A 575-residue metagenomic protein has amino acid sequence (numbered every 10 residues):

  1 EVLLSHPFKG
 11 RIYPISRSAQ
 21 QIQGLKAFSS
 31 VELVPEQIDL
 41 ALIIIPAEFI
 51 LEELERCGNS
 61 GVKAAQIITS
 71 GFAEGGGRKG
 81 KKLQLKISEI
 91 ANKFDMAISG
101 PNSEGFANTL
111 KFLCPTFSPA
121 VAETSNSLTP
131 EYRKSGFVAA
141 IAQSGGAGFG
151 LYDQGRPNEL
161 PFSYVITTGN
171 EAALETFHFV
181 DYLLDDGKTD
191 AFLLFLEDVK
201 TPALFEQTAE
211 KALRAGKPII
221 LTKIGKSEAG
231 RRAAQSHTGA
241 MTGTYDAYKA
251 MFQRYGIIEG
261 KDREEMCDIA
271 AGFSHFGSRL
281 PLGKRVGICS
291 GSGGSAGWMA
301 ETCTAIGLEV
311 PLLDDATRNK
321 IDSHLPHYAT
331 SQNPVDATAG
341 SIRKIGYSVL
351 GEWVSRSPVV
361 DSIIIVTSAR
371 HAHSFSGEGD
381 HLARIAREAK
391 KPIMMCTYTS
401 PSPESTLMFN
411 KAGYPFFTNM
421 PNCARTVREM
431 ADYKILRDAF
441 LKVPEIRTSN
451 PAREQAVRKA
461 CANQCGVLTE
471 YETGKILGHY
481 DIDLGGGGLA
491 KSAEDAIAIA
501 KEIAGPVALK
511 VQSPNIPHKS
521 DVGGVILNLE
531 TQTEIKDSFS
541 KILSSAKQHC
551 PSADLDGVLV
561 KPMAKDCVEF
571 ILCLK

Functional and structural regions predicted by a protein language model:
E1-K575: Catalytic-core regions of core metabolic enzymes, especially those transforming organic acids/acyl-group intermediates
